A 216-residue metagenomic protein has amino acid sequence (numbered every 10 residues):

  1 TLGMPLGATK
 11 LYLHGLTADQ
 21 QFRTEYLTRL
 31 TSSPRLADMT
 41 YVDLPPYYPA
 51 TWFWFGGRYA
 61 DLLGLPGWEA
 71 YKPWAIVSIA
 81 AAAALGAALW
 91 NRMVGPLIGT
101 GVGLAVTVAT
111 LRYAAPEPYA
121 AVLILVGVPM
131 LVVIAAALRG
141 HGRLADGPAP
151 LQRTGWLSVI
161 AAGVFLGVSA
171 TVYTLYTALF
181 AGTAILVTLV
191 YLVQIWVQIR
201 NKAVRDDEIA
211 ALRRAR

Functional and structural regions predicted by a protein language model:
T1, I76-L192: Membrane-embedded helix bundles of polyisoprenyl
L2-I124: Active-site lumenal/periplasmic loops and adjacent helix-entry segments of GT-C-fold, multi-pass membrane
L30-T31, L138, V193-W196: Hydrophobic residues in alpha-helical segments
W54, A162-V164, A211, A215: Short hydrophobic "helix-edge" motifs at membrane interfaces and signal-peptide entry regions
A60, I134, L175, A215-R216: Generic low-polarity alpha-helical segments
L63, G67, Y71, A149-L157 (+1 more regions): Juxtamembrane/transmembrane-helix boundary motifs in multi-pass membrane proteins
F180-R216: Perimembrane helix-loop-helix junctions
